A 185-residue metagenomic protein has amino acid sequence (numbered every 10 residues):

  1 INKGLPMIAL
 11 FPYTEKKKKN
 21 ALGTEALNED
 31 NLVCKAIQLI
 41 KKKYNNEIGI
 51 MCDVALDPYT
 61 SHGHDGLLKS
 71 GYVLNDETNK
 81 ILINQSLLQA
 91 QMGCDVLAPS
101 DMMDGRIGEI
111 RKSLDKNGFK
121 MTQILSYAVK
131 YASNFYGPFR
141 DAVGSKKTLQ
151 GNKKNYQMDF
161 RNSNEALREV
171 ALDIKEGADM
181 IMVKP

Functional and structural regions predicted by a protein language model:
I1-P185: Alpha/beta enzyme core
